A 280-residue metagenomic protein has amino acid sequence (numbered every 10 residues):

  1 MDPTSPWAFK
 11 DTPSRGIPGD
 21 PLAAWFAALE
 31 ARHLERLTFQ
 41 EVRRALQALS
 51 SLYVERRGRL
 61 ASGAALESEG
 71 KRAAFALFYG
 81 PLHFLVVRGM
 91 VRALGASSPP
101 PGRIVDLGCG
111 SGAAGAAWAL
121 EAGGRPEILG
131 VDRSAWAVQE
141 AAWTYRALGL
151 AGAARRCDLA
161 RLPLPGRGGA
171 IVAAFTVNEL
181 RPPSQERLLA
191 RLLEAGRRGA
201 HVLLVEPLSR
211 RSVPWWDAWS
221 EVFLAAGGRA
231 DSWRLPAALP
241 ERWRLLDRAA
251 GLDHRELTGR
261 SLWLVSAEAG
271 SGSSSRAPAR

Functional and structural regions predicted by a protein language model:
D2-S62: N-terminal auxiliary segments of SAM/dcSAM-dependent transferases
Q40-S98: Conserved Class I S-adenosyl-L-methionine-dependent methyltransferase catalytic core
S111-G124: Conserved SAM-binding loop of SAM-dependent methyltransferases across substrates and taxa, primarily the Class I
S134: Conserved SAM/SAH-binding beta-strand->alpha-helix loop
G169-P183: A short SAM/SAH-binding and catalytic strip from SAM-dependent methyltransferases
E186-R198: A short glycine-rich, Lys/Arg-flanked "PGG" loop and its adjoining helix->strand segment in the class I
R198-P207: Conserved beta-strand signature within the Rossmann-like core of class I S-adenosyl-L-methionine
D217-L224, G228-R280: SAM/dcSAM-binding transferase cores
